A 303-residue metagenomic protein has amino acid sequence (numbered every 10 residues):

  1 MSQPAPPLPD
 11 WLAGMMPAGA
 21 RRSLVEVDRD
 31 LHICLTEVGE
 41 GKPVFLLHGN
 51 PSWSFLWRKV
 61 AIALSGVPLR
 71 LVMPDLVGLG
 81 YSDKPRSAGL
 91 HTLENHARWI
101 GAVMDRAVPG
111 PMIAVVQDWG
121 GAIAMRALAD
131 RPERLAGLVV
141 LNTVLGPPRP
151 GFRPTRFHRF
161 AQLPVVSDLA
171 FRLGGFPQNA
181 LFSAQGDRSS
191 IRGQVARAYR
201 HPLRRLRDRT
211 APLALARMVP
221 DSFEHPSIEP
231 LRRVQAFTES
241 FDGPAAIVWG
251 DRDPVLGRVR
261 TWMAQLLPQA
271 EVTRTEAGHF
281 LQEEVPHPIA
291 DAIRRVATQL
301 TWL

Functional and structural regions predicted by a protein language model:
S2-V27, I33, L56, V72 (+5 more regions): Flexible "cap/lid" subdomain of the alpha/beta-hydrolase fold that forms the substrate-access gate
D28, V38-E40, T275: A short, compositionally biased micro-patch
T36-Y81: Conserved HGGG/HGGXW glycine-rich cap/lid loop of the alpha/beta-hydrolase fold
H48, Q117, H279: Histidine-centered active-site/metal-ligand motif
N50-P51, R252, G278: A short, acidic beta-alpha loop adjacent to the nucleotide-sugar donor pocket found in many GT-B and some GT-A
A277-A290: Catalytic histidine-centered segment of alpha/beta-hydrolase-like enzymes
